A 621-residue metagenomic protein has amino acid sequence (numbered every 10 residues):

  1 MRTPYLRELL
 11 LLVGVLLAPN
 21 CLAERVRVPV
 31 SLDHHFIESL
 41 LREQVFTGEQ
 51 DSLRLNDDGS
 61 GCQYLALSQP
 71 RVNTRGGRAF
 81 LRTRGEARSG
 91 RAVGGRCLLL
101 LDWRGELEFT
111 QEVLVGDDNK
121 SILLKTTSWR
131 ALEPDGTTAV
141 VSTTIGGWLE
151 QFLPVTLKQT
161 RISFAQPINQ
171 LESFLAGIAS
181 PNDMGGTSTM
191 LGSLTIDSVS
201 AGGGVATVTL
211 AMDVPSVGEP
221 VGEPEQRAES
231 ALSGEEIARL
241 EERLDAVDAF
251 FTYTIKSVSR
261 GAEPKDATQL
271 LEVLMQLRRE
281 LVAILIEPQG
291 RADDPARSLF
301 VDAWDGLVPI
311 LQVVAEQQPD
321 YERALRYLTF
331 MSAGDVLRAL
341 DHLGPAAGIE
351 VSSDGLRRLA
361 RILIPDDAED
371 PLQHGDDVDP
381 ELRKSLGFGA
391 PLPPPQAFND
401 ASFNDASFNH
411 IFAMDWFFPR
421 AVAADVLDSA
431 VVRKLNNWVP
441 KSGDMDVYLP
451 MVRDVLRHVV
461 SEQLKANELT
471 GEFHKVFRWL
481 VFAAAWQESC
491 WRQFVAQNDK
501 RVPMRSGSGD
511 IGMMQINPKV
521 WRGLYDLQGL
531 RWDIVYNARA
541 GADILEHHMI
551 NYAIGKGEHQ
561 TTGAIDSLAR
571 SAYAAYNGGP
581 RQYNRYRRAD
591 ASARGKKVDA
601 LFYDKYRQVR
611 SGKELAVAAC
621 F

Functional and structural regions predicted by a protein language model:
M1-L9: Bacterial N-terminal signal peptides that target proteins for export
A18-P19: N-terminal signal peptide c-region/cleavage motif recognized by signal peptidases
A23-D400, D405: Extracellular/lumenal and peripheral-membrane lipid-interaction modules
V26-R27, G95-L100, Q111, S128-A139 (+5 more regions): Second-shell loop/turn segments in exported
R42-F46, Q50, P154, K158 (+6 more regions): Sec-exported extracytoplasmic/periplasmic mature domains
L392-K434, W438-L449, K519-F621: Non-catalytic cell-wall polysaccharide-engagement segments
V422-A496, G555, H559-Q560: Export/targeting segments at the very N-terminus of extracytoplasmic proteins
N498-R522, A575: Short, surface-exposed glycine/acidic/tryptophan-bearing loops
